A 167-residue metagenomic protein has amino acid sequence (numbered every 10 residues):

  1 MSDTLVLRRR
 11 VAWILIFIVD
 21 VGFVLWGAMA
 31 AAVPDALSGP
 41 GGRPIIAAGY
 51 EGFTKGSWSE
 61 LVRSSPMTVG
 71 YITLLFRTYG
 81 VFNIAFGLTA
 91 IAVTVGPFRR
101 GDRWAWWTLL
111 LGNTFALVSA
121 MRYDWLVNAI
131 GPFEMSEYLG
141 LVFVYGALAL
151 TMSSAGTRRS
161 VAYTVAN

Functional and structural regions predicted by a protein language model:
M1-V6: Short, Lys/Arg-rich, polar N-terminal cytosolic tail immediately upstream of the first transmembrane signal-anchor
L7-F17, V21, L74-V81, R103-T114: Alpha-helical transmembrane segments of integral membrane proteins
V11-Y50: N-terminal signal-anchor transmembrane alpha helix
I16-A30, N83-F86, A90-V93, N113-Y123 (+1 more regions): Helical transmembrane-bundle signal
G41-Y50, M67-A85: A loop-to-helix transmembrane entry motif
G87-W106: Juxtamembrane helix-break-helix junctions at the cytosolic face of small multi-pass alpha-helical membrane proteins
L117-E137: Membrane-helix boundary connector in multi-pass membrane proteins
F143-V165: Membrane-water interface at the C-terminal end of transmembrane alpha helices
